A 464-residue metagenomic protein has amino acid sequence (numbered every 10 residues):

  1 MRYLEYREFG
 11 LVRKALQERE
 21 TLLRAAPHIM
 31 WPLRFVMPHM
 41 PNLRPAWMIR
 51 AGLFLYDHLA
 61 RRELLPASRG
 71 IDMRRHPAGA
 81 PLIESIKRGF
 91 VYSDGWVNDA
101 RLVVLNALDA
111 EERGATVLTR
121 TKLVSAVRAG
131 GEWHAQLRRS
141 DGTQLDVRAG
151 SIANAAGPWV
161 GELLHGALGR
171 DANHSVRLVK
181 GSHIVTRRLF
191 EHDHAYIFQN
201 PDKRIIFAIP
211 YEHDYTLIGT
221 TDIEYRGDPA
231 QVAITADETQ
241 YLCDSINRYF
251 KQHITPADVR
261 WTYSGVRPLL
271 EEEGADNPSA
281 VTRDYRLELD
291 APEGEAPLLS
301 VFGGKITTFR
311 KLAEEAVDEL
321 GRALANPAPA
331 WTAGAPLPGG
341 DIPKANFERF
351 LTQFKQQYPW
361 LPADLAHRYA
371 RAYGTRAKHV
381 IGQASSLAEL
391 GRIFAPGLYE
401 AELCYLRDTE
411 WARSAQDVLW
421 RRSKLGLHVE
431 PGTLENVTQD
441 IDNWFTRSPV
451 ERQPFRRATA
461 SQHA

Functional and structural regions predicted by a protein language model:
M1-P77: Dinucleotide-binding Rossmann-like beta1-alpha1 core, especially the glycine-rich loop that anchors the ADP
L53-L105, T116: Short linear elements at protein peripheries
S85-I86, S93, D99-L102, D109 (+2 more regions): C-terminal catalytic lobe of FAD-dependent flavoproteins
V91, A135-R139: Short beta-strand segments that buttress and anchor functional surface loops
T116-L118, R260: General small-molecule cofactor/ligand-binding pocket signal
T119-H134: A conserved short coil-to-beta-strand element within the FAD-binding core of flavoproteins
D141-S151: Core beta-strand elements of the Rossmann-like FAD/NAD(P) dinucleotide-binding domain in flavoenzyme oxidoreductases
A156-G157: Glycine-rich, N-terminal phosphate-binding loop of Rossmann-like dinucleotide-binding domains
